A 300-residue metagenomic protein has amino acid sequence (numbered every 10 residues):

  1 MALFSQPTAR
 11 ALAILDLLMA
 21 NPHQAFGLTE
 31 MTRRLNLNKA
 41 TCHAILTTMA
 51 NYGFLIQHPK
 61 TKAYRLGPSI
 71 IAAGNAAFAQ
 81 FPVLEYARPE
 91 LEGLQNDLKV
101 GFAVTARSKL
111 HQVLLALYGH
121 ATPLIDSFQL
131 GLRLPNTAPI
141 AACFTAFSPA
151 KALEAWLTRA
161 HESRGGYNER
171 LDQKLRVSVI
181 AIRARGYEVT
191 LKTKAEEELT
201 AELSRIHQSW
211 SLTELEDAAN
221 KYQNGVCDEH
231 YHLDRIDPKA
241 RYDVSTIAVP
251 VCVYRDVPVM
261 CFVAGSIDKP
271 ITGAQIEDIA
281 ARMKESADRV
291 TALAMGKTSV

Functional and structural regions predicted by a protein language model:
M1-E85, E92, N96, A281 (+1 more regions): N-terminal helix-turn-helix
A2-Q6, L132, N136, K239 (+1 more regions): Residue-level "hotspot" positions that anchor or transmit function at local structural transition points
P7-R10, N136-A141, I247, M260: Catalytic-loop motifs flanking and including active-site residues across diverse enzymes
G27-L28, H58, A155-W156, T190-L191: Short, hydrophobic secondary-structure boundary micro-motifs
K60, K109-L110, D256: Short strand-connecting beta-turns/loops that link adjacent beta-strands
R65-E188: Amphipathic alpha-helical effector-binding/dimerization core of metabolite-sensing transcriptional regulators
D172, S178-R289, L293: Extended hydrophobic
S299-V300: Signal-transducing coiled-coil/dimerization helices and immediately adjacent hinge/linker segments that couple sensory
